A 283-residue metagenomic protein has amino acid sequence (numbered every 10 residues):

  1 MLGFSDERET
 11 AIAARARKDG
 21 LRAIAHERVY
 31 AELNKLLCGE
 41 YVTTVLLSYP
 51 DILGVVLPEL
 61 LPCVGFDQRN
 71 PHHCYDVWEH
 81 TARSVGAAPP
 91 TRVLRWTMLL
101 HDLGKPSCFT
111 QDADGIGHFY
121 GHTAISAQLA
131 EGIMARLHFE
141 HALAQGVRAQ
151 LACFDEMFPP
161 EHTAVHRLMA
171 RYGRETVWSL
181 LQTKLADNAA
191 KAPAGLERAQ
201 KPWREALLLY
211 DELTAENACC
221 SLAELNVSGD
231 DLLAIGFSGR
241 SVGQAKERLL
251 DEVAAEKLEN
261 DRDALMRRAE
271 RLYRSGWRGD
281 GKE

Functional and structural regions predicted by a protein language model:
M1, T91-L94, L99-P106, P160 (+1 more regions): Alpha-helical scaffolding flanking metal-ion-dependent phosphate/phosphodiester catalytic sites
M1-G3, G132, R136, K191-E283: Charged substrate- and nucleic-acid-binding regions of tRNA-handling and nucleotidyl-transfer enzymes, centered on
M1-L99, L103-G121, I125-F139, S241-V253 (+2 more regions): Glycine- and charge-enriched loop/helix tracts that form the active or gating conduit in phosphate/cation-handling
L53, T176-W178, C220: A generic structural signal for short, non-catalytic loop/turn and secondary-structure boundary residues
Q68-G86, F139-L196: Histidine/acidic-rich helix-loop-helix segments that form or flank divalent-metal centers in metalloenzyme catalytic
I116-G117, D155, N188, P202 (+1 more regions): A short hydrophobic/aromatic micro-motif that marks alpha-helical segments and, especially, helix-coil
S126, L151, D187, L232 (+1 more regions): Hydrophobic, well-ordered secondary-structure elements that form the walls of internal hydrophobic environments
A127-E131, R148, G229: An amphipathic alpha-helix signature
